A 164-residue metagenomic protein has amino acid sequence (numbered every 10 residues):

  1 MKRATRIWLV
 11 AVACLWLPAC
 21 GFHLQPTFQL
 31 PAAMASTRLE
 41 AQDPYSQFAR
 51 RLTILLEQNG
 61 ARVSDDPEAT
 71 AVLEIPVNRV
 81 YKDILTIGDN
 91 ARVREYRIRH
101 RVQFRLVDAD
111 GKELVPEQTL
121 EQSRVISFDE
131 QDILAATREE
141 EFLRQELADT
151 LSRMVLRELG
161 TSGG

Functional and structural regions predicted by a protein language model:
K2-R3, I7-W8, W16-A61, G164: A structural "domain/chain start" motif
L30-A32, E68, A91-R97: Short coil/turn motifs at beta-sheet boundaries
A49, T53-L56, R99, E117 (+4 more regions): Extracytoplasmic/secreted envelope proteins and their assembly/folding machinery, especially bacterial periplasmic
L56-G60, L106-D110, M154-G163: Sec/Tat-exported extracytoplasmic proteins
A61-V72: Short acidic low-complexity segments
E74-T119, S123-E141: Surface-exposed short loop/turn segments
L134-G164: C-terminal/domain-edge helix-coil "capping" segments
